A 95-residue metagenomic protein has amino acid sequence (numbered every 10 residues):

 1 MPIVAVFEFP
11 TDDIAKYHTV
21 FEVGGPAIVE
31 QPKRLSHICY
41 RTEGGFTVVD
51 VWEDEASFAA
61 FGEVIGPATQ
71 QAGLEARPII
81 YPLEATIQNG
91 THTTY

Functional and structural regions predicted by a protein language model:
M1-Q70, L74-Y95: Short S/T/G/P-rich N-terminal loop/turn motif that feeds into the first structured element of a domain
